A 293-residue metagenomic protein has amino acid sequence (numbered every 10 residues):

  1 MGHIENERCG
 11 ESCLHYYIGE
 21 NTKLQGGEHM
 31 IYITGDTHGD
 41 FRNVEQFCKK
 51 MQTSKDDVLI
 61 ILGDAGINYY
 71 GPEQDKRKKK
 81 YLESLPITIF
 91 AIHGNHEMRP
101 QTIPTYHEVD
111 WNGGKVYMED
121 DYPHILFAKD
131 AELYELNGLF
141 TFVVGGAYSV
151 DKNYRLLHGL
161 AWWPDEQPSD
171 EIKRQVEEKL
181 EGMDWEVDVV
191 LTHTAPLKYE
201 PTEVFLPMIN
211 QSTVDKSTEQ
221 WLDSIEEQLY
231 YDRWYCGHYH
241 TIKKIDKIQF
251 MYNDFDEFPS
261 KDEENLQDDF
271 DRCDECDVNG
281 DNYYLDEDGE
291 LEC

Functional and structural regions predicted by a protein language model:
R8-H29: Short, Lys/Arg-enriched N-terminal segments with co-localized hydrophobic residues within the first ~10-30 amino acids
H29-Y32, L133-V143, V189, I245-Q249: Beta-strand-turn-beta hairpins that frame and shape the catalytic cleft of phosphate-ester-processing enzymes
T34, D40-L136, Q211, L222 (+1 more regions): Core catalytic region of metal-dependent phosphoesterases/phosphodiesterases, especially metallo-beta-lactamase-like
T37-H38, A65-G66, N95-M98, A147-Y148 (+2 more regions): Catalytic metal-binding/acid-base residues of hydrolase active sites
T88-I92, H107-G113, A195-N265: Conserved beta-sheet core of the metallophosphoesterase superfamily
P123, L139-K216: Active-site-proximal loop/helix segment associated with metal-binding centers of metalloenzymes
N265-D288: Acidic, low-complexity, intrinsically disordered interaction modules
C293: Zinc-coordinating Cys/His ligand positions in small cysteine/histidine-rich zinc-finger domains
